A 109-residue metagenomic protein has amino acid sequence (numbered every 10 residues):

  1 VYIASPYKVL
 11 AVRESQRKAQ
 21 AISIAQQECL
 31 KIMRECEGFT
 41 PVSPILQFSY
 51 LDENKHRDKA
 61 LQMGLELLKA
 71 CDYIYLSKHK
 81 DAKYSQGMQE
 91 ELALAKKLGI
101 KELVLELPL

Functional and structural regions predicted by a protein language model:
V1-L109: Catalytic phosphate/metal-binding cores of nucleic-acid and nucleotide-processing enzymes, i.e., regions that mediate
